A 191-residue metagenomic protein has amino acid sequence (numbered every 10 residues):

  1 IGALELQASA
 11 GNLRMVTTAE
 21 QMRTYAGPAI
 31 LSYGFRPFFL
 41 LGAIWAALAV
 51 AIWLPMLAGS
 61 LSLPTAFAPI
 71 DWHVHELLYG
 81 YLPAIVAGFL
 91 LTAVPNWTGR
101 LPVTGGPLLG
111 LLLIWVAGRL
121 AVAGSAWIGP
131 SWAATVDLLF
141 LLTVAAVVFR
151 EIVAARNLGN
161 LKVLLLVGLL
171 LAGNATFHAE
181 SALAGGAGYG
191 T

Functional and structural regions predicted by a protein language model:
L6-T191: Hydrophobic alpha-helical transmembrane segments of multi-pass integral membrane proteins
